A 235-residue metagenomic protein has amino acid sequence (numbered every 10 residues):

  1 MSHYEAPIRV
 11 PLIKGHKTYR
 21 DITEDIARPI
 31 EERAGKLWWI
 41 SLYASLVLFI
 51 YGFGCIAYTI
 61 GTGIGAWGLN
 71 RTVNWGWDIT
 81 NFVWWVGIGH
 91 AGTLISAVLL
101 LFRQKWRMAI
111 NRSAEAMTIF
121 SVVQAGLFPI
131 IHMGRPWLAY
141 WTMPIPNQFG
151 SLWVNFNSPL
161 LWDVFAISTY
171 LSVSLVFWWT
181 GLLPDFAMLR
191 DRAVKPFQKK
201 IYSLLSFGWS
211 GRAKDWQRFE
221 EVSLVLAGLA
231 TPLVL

Functional and structural regions predicted by a protein language model:
M1-P29, H132, P144-I167, V173-F177: Perimembrane topogenic segments of multi-pass inner/organellar membrane proteins
S2-A91: N-terminal signal-anchor module of multipass membrane proteins
L12-D25, G92-A114, V194-A213: Cytoplasmic juxtamembrane interface segments
P29-E32, K36-I56, S151, F156-L235: Long, contiguous internal "core" modules enriched in hydrophobic/ aromatic residues
C55-T80, G134-L160, A213-F219, L235: Membrane-interface interhelical loops and short amphipathic "cap" helices that link adjacent transmembrane segments
I56-W67, R71, L99-N111, M133-T142 (+1 more regions): Juxtamembrane/interface segments at transmembrane-helix termini
T72-W137: Membrane helical hairpin/interfacial module
T118-V122, R135-L138, T169-T180: Membrane-embedded alpha-helical core segments of multi-pass
